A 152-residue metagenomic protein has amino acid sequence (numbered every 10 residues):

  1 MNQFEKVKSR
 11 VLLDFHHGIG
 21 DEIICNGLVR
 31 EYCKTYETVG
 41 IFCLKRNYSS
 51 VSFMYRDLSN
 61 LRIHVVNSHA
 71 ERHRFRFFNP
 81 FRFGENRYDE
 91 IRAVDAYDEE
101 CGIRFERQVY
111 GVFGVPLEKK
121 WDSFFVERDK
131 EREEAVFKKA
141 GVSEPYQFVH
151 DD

Functional and structural regions predicted by a protein language model:
M1-D152: Catalytic machinery of carbohydrate-active enzymes, primarily nucleotide-sugar-dependent glycosyltransferases
